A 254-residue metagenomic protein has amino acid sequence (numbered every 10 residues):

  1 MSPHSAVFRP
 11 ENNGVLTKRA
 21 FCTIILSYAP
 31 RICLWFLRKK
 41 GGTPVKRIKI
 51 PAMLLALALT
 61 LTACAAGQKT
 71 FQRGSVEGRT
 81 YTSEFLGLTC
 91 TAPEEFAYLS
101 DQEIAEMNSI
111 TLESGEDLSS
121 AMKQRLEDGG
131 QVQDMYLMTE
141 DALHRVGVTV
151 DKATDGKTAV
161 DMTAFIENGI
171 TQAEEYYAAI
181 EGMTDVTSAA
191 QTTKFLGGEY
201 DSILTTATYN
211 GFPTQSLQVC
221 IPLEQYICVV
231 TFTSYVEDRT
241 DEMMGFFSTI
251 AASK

Functional and structural regions predicted by a protein language model:
S5, R9, L16, C22 (+2 more regions): Short hydrophobic targeting helices and cationic amphipathic motifs that mediate membrane/organellar targeting
A6, N13-G14, R19, K40-G41 (+2 more regions): N-terminal cationic leader/targeting segments used for protein routing and processing
T23-I24, C33-Q131, F212-P213, T231-K254: N-terminal targeting sequences that direct proteins away from the cytosol to non-cytosolic compartments
E77-F85, D134-T139, Q191-K194, A207 (+1 more regions): Short acidic-hydrophobic surface loop/beta-edge motif
K123-E167: A short acidic-to-branched-hydrophobic micro-motif
D161-A164, A173-T184, Q191-K254: Short, well-structured beta-strand
